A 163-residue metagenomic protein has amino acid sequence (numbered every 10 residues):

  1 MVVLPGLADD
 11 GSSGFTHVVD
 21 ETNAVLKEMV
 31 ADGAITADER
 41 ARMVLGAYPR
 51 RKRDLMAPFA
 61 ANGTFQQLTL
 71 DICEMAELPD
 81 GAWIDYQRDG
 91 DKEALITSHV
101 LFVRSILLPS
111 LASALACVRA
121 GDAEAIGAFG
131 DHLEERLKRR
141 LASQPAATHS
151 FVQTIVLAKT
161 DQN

Functional and structural regions predicted by a protein language model:
M1-A120: Substrate-binding/catalytic lobe of Class I Rossmann-like enzymes that use SAM or dcSAM, i.e., the mid-to-C-terminal
G63, T148-N163: Core SAM-dependent methyltransferase catalytic element
G127: P-loop NTP-binding site
H132: Polybasic, positively charged surfaces/segments
R136-R140: Active-site nucleophile elbow and catalytic-triad environment of alpha/beta-hydrolase enzymes
L141-A147: Short proline/glycine-enriched turn/loop segments at secondary-structure junctions
